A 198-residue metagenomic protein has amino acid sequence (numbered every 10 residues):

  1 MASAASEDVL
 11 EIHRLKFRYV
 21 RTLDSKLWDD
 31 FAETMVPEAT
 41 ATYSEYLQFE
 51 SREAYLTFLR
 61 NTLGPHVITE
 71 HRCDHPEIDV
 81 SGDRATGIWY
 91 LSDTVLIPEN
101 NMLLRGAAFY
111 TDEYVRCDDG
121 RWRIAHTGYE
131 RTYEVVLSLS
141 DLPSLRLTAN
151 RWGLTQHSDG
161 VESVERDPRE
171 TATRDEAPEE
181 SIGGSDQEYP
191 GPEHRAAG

Functional and structural regions predicted by a protein language model:
M1-P37: Short, low-complexity N-terminal intrinsically disordered segments enriched in polar/charged residues
A4-E7, E50, M102: A structural signal for alpha-helical segments
R21, E45, N100: Short, charged/polar micro-motifs that form catalytic or ligand-binding hotspots
D29-D93: A solvent-exposed, acidic/Ser-Thr-rich amphipathic alpha-helical stretch
G64-H75, D79-G198: A beta-strand edge to alpha-helix "cap/lid" segment located at domain peripheries
